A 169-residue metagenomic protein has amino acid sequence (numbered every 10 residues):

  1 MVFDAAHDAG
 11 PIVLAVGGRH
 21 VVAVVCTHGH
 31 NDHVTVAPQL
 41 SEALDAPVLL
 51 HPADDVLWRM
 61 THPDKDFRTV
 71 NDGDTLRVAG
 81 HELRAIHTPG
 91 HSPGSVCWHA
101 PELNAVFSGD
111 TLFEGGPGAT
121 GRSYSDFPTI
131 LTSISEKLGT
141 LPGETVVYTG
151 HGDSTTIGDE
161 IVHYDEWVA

Functional and structural regions predicted by a protein language model:
M1-R19, C97-G109: Conserved beta-strand hairpin/beta-sheet module of binuclear metal-dependent hydrolase folds, prominently
V2, D45, T120: Short, flexible active-site loop motifs that bind/organize anionic cofactors or intermediates
V2-F3, V22-G29, A37, V48-P52 (+3 more regions): Active-site neighborhood of phospho(di)ester-bond hydrolases with catalytic His/Asp-centered motifs
A5-D8, H30, S123, D153: Short beta->alpha junction loops/turns
H7-E82, V162-E166: Active-site HxH/HxHxD metal-binding segment of metal-dependent hydrolases
D64, E82, H87, P93-A169: Metallo-beta-lactamase
